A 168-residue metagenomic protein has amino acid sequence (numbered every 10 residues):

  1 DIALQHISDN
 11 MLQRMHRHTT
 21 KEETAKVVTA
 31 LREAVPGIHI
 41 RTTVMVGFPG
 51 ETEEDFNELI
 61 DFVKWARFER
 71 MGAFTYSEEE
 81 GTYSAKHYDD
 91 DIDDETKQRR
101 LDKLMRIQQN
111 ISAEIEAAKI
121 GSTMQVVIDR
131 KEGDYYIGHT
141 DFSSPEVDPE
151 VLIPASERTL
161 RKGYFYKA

Functional and structural regions predicted by a protein language model:
D1-R70, Y76-T96: Conserved non-cysteine loop/helix-boundary elements of the Radical SAM core domain that shape
K86-A168: Terminal RNA-binding accessory module
